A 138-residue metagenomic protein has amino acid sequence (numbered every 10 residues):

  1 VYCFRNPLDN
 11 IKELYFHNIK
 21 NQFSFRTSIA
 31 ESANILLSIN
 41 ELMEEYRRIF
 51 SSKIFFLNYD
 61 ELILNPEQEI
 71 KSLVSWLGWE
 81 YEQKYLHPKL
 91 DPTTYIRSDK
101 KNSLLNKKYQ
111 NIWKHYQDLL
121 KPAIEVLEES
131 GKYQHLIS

Functional and structural regions predicted by a protein language model:
F4-P7: A short beta-strand-to-loop transition that corresponds to the Sensor-1 phosphate-sensing loop of AAA+ P-loop ATPases
I11-F56, I63-S138: PAPS-dependent sulfotransferases, especially Golgi type II membrane carbohydrate sulfotransferases
